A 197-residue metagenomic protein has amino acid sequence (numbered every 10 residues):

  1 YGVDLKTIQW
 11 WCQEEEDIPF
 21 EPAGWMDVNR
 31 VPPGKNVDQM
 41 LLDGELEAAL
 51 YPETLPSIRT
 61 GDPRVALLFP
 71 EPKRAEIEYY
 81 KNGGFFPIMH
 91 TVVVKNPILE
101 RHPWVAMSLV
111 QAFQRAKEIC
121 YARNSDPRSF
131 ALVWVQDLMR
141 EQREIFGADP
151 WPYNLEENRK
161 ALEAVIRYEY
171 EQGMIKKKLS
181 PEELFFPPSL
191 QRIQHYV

Functional and structural regions predicted by a protein language model:
Y1-E47, T54-S57, R159-A164, Y196: Bilobed "Venus flytrap"/periplasmic-binding protein-like clamshell domains and structurally analogous long
K6-I8, A49, K177-K178, E182: A local structural micro-motif
K6-I8, H90, Q172: Structural beta-strand/beta-sheet cores of well-ordered domains, especially the beta-sheet scaffolds that support
E15, P72-K73, F186-S189: Residues that form or immediately flank small-molecule/cofactor binding pockets and catalytic motifs
I18-A23, T60-V65, S189-I193: Short secondary-structure transition/capping segments
M26-S125: Pocket-lining segment of extracytoplasmic ligand-binding domains
V93, I98-E171: Secondary-structure end/capping motifs
N154-V197: Long, low-complexity C-terminal extensions of enzymes
